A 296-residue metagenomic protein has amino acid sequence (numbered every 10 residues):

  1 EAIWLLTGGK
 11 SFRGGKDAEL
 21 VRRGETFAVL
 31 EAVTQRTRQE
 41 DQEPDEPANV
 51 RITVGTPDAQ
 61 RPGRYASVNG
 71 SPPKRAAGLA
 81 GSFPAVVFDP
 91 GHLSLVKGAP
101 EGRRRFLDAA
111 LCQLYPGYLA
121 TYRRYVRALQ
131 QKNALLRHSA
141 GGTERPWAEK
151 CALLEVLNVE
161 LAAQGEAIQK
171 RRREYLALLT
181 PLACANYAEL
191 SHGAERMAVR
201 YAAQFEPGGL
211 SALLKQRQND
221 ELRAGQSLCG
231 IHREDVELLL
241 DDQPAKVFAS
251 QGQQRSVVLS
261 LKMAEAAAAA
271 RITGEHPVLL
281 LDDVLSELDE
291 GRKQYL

Functional and structural regions predicted by a protein language model:
E1: Glycine-rich phosphate-binding P-loop
W4, D17, L107, L114-R172: Long, non-coiled-coil amphipathic alpha-helical linker/lever segments that couple catalytic cores to other domains
L5, G24, T37-Q42, E144-L280 (+1 more regions): Conserved NTPase motor "head" modules and their coupling/switch loops across ABC/AAA+ ATPases, GTPases, and GHKL ATPases
T7-G102, F106-Y118, T180-A185, L214-N219: Nucleotide-state sensing region of NTPase/ATPase domains
F12, F88, F106, Y118 (+5 more regions): Aromatic side chains
V87-F88, L279-L281: Walker B beta-strand of ABC/ABC-like P-loop ATPase nucleotide-binding domains, specifically the conserved hydrophobic
P90-H92, L111-L114, T121-Y122, R223-Q226 (+2 more regions): Glycine-rich loops and low-complexity Gly/Arg-rich segments that provide flexible linkers or classic glycine-based
G98, G117-A120, A249-Q254: Short alpha-helix boundary/capping segments
